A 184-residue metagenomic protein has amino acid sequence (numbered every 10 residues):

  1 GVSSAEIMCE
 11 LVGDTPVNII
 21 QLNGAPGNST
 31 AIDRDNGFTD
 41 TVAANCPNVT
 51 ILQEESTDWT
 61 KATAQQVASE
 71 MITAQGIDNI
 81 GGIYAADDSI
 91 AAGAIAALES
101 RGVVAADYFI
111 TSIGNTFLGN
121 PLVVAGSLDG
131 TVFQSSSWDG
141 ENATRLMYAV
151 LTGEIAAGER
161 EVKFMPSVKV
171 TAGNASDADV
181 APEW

Functional and structural regions predicted by a protein language model:
G1-N18, D33, T63-Q65, G114-G119 (+1 more regions): Hydrophobic alpha-helical segments within soluble ligand-binding/sensing domains
V2-E6, E10, N18, G24 (+4 more regions): Flexible loop/hinge segments that line or gate small-molecule binding clefts
E6-D14, T39-P47, S69-G76, I95-V103 (+3 more regions): Sec-exported extracytoplasmic/periplasmic mature domains
N18-Q21, A44-K61: Short beta-strand elements in bilobed, periplasmic/extracellular small-molecule ligand-binding domains
Q21, I51-E54, I110, T131 (+1 more regions): Conserved beta-strand scaffold positions in the cores of enzyme catalytic domains, especially in NTP/NDP-utilizing
L22, P26, T30, V42 (+1 more regions): Hinge/cleft segment of the Venus flytrap/periplasmic-binding protein
S29-D33, G37: Conserved anion/nucleotide-ligand pocket segment
G37-F38, Q53, T57-P121: Hydrophobic alpha-helical
